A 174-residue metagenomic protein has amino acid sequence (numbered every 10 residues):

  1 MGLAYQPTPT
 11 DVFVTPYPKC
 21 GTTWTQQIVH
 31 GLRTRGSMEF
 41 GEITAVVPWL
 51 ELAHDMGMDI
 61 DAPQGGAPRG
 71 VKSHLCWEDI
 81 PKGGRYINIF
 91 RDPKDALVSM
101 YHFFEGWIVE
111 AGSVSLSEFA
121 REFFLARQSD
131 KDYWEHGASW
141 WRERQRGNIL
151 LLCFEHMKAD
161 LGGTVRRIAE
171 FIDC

Functional and structural regions predicted by a protein language model:
M1-L152, E170-F171: PAPS-dependent sulfotransferase catalytic domain
R35, L161-C174: Non-catalytic, well-ordered alpha-helical segments in soluble enzyme domains
I80, D160-L161: Short acidic/glycine-rich loop or secondary-structure boundary segments that cap or lie
